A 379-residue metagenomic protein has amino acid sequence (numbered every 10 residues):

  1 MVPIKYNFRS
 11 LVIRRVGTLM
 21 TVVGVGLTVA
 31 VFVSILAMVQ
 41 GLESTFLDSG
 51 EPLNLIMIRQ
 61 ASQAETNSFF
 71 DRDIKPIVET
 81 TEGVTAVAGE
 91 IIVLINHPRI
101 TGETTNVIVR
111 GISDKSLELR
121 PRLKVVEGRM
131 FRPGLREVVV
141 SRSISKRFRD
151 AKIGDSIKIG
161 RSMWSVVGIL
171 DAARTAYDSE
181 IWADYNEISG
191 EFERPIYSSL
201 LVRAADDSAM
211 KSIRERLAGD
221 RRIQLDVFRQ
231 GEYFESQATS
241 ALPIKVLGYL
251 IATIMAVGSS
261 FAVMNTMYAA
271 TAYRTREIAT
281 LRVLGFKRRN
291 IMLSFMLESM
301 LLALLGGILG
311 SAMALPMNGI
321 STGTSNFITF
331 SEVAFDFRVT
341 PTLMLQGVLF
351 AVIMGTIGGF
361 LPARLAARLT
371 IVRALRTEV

Functional and structural regions predicted by a protein language model:
L11, R282-R289, L369, E378-V379: Short helix-to-coil transition segments within interhelical loops that connect adjacent transmembrane helices
R15-L42, A241-E277, M300-L309, I353-I357: Hydrophobic alpha-helical transmembrane segments of multi-pass inner-membrane transport and secretion
G26, A30-I108, R129, G134 (+3 more regions): Hydrophobic, regular-secondary-structure patches
S49, A61, T81, T101-T104 (+3 more regions): Mechanotransmission and gating elements of multispan inner-membrane complexes involved in transport and envelope
V107-R147: Short beta-strand boundary microenvironments
Y268, Y273-T322, Q346-M354, G358 (+1 more regions): Transmembrane alpha-helical interface segments in multi-pass membrane proteins
N318-L345: Short juxtamembrane loops and helix-capping segments at transmembrane helix boundaries of multi-pass membrane proteins
T340-V379: C-terminal membrane-exit region of the final transmembrane helix in multipass inner-membrane proteins
